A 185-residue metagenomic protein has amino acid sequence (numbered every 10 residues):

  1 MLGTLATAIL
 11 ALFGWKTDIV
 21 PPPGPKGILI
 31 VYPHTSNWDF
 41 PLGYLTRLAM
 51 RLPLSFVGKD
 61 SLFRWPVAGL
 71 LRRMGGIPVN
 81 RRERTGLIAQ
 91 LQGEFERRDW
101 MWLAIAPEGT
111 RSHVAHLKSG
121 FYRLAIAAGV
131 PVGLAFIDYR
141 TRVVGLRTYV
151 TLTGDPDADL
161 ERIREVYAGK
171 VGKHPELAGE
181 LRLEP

Functional and structural regions predicted by a protein language model:
M1, L5, L12, E83-P185: Non-catalytic C-terminal accessory region of glycerolipid acyltransferases and related lyso-lipid remodeling enzymes
L5-I9, F13, V67-L70: Hydrophobic alpha-helical segments of integral membrane proteins, encompassing both true transmembrane helices
A8-P25: N-terminal signal-anchor transmembrane helix
G14, R51-P53, R73, W100 (+1 more regions): A generic structural signal for alpha->beta connector loops
W15, W38, W65, W100-W102: A residue-identity detector for tryptophan
D18-I19, P41-G43, E96-R97, P131: Short, flexible segments with low predicted structural confidence
V20-E83, Y139, T148-V150: Catalytic core of membrane glycerolipid acyltransferases/transacylases, capturing the structured, soluble-facing
